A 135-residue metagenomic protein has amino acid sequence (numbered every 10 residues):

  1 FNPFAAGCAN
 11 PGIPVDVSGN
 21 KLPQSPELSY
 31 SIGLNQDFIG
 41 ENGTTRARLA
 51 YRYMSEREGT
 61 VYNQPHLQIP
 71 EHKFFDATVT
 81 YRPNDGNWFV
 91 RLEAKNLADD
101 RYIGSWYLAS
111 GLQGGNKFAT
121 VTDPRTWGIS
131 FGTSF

Functional and structural regions predicted by a protein language model:
F1-D76, V121-R125: C-terminal extracellular loops and terminal segments of Gram-negative outer membrane beta-barrel proteins
A50-T60, Y81-F135: C-terminal beta-signal and adjacent terminal beta-strands/loops of Gram-negative outer-membrane beta-barrel proteins
